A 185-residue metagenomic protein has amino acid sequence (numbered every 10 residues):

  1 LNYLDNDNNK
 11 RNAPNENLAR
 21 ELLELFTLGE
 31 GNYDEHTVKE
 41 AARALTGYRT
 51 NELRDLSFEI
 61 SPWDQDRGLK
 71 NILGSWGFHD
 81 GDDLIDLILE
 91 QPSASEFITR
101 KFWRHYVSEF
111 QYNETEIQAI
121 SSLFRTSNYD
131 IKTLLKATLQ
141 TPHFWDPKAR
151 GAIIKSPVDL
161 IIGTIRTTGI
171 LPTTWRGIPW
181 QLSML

Functional and structural regions predicted by a protein language model:
L1-L185: His/Asp/Glu-rich metal/cofactor-coordinating catalytic motifs and the adjacent surface-exposed loops that frame enzyme
